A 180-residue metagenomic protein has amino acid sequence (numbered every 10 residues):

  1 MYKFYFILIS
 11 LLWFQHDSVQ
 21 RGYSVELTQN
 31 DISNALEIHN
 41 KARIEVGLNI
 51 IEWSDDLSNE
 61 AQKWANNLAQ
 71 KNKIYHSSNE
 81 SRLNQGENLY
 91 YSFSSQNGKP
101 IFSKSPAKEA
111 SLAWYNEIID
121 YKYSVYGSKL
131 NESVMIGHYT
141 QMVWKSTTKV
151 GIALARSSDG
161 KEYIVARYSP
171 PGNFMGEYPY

Functional and structural regions predicted by a protein language model:
F4-L12: Sec-dependent N-terminal signal peptides
F6-I7, V46, L57, P106-K108 (+1 more regions): Intrinsically disordered, low-complexity regions enriched in Ser/Pro/Gly/Gln/His and often acidic
L11-E26: Bacterial Sec-dependent signal peptides at the C-terminal "C-region" and cleavage site
Y23, L27-G86: Short, well-ordered surface patches within globular domains
L89: Short gly/Ser/Thr-rich phosphate-binding loop of adenylate-forming enzymes
F93-Y180: Disulfide-stabilized extracellular recognition modules
